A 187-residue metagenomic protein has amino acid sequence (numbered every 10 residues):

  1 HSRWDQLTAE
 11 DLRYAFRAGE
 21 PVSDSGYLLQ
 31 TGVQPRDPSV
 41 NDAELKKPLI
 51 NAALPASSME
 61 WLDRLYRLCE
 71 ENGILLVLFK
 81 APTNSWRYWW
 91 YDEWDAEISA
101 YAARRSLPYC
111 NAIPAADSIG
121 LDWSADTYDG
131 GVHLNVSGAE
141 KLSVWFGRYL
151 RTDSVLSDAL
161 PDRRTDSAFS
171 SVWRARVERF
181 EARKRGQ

Functional and structural regions predicted by a protein language model:
H1-L75, D162-Q187: Secreted/periplasmic serine-hydrolase-like ester/acetyl group-modifying domain
K46-L49, K80-T83, D122-V132: Short, local alpha-helical segments
A52-S58, N84-E93: Acidic-and-aromatic substrate-binding clefts and catalytic sites of carbohydrate-active enzymes
Y66-W90: Active-site segments of SGNH/GDSL-like serine hydrolases that catalyze O-acetyl group transfer/hydrolysis on lipids
W89-Q187: C-terminal regions of proteins
